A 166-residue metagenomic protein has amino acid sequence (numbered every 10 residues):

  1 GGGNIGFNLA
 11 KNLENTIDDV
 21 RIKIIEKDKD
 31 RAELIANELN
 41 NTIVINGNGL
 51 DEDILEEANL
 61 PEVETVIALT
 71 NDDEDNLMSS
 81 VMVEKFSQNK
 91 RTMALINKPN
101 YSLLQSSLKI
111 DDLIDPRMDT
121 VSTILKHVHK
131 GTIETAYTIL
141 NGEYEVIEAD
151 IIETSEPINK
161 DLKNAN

Functional and structural regions predicted by a protein language model:
G1-N166: Cytosolic regulatory regions of ion transport systems
